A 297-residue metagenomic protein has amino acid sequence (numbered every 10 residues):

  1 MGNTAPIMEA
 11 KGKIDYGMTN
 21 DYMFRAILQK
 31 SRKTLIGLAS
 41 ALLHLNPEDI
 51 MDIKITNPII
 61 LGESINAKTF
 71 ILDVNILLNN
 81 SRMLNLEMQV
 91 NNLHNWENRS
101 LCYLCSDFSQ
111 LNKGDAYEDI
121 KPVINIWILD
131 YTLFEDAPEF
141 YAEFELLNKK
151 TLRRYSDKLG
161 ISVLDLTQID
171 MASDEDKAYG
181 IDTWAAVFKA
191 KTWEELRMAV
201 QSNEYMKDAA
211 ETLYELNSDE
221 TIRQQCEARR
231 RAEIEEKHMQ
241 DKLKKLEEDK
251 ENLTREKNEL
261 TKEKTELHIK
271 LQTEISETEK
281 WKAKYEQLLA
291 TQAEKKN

Functional and structural regions predicted by a protein language model:
M1-I222: Conserved single-residue anchors adjacent to enzymatic active/cofactor-binding motifs
G2-G12, L84-Q89, A186-N297: Short, charged alpha-helical interaction segments and adjacent helix-coil junctions
